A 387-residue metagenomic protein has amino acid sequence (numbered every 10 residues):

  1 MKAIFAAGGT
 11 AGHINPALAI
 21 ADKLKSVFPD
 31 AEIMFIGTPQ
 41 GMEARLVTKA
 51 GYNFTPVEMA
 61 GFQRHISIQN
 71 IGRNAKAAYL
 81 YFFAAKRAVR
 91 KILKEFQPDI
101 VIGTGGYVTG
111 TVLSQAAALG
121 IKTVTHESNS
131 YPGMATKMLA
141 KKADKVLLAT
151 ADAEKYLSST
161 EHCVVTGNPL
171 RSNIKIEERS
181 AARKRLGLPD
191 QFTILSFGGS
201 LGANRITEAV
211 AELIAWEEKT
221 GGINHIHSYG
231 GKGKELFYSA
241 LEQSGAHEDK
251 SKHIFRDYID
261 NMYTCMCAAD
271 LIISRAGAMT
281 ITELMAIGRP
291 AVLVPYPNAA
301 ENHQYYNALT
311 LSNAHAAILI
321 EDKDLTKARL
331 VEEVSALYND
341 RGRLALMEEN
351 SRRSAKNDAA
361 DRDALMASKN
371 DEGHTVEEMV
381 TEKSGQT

Functional and structural regions predicted by a protein language model:
K2, E32, M42, N53 (+1 more regions): Active-site-proximal region of nucleotide-activated glycan assembly enzymes, centered on histidine/acidic-rich loops
A3-T10, D30-A84, G231-G233, K323: Conserved nucleotide-sugar phosphate-binding/catalytic loop shared by glycosyltransferases and other
L46, H65, R179-K184, L188-I272 (+3 more regions): Donor-nucleotide binding loops and adjacent catalytic segments primarily of GT-B fold Leloir glycosyltransferases
A88-V101, V108-V124, K137, K141-K142: Glycosyltransferases and closely related glycan-assembly transferases that use nucleotide-activated donors
P98-D99, C267-T282, R289-P290: Acidic donor-binding loop of glycosyltransferase active sites
I318-E321, L325-G342: C-terminal "capping" alpha-helix adjacent to the active site of nucleotide-linked donor transferases in cell-envelope
R343-N357: A short, well-ordered alpha-helix in the C-terminal region of glycosyltransferases
N357-T387: C-terminal alpha-helical cap of glycosyltransferases
